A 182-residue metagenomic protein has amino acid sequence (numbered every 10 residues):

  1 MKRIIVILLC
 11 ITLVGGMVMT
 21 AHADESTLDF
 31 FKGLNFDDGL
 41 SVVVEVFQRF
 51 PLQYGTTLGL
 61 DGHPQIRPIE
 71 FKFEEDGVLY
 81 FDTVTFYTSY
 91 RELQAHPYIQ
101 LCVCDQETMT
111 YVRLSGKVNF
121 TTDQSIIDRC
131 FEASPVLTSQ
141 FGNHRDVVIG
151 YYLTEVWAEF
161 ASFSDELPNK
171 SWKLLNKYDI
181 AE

Functional and structural regions predicted by a protein language model:
M1-I4: Positively charged n-region of N-terminal signal peptides that target proteins for export
L9-M17: Hydrophobic core
M17-E25: Sec-dependent signal peptide cleavage junction
D24-N35, R113-E182: Charged, gly/pro-rich active-site loop segments
D24-Y54: Active-site-proximal "nucleotidyltransferase
E45-L60, I99-V103: A short, Trp-centered hydrophobic/proline-enriched beta-strand micro-motif
Y54, L79-Y80, E159: General beta-strand recognition
K72-M109: A short mixed-secondary-structure module that forms the rim of ligand-binding clefts
